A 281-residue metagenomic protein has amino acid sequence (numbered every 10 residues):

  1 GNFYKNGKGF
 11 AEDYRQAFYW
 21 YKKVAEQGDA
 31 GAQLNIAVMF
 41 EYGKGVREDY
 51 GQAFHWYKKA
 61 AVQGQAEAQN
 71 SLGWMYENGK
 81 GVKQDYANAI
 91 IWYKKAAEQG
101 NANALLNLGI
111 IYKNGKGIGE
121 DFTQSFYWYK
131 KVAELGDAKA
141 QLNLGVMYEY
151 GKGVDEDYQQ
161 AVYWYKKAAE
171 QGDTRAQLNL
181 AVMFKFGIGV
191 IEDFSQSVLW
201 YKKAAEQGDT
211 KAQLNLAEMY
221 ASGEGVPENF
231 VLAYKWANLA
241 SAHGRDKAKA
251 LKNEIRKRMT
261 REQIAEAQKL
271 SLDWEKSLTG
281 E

Functional and structural regions predicted by a protein language model:
G1-K5, Q16, K23: Low-complexity/repetitive intrinsically disordered segments
N2-N6, N35-Y42, S71-N78, N107-N114 (+4 more regions): Hydrophobic face of amphipathic alpha-helices that form TPR/SEL1-like repeat modules and related alpha-solenoid
F3, V24, M39, A60 (+12 more regions): TPR/TPR-like alpha-solenoid repeats
N6-K8, D13, E26-D29, Y42-K44 (+20 more regions): Short helix-capping/linker turns of helical repeat alpha-solenoids
A242-E281: Terminal, low-structured helical/coil segments at or just beyond the last alpha-helical repeat
